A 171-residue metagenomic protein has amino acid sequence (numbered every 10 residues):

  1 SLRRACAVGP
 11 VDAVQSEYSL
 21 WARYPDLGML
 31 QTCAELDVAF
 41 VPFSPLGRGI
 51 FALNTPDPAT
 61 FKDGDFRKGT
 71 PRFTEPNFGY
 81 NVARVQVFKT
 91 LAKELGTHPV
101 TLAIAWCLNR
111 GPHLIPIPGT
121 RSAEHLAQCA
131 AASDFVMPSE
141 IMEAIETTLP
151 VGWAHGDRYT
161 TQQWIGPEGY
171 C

Functional and structural regions predicted by a protein language model:
S1-A5, C33, L126-C129: Hydrophobic packing residues within well-ordered alpha-helices of enzyme cores
S1-Y24, G28, A39: Glycine/proline-rich, positively charged, aromatic-decorated active-site loop/lid region on the catalytic face
G9-D12, L36-V38, F43, P112-L114: Short, well-ordered coil/turn segments that N-cap beta-strands
V14, C33, F40-F43, F88 (+3 more regions): Conserved, mostly hydrophobic/aromatic
Y18-A22, S44-F51, W106, R121-S122: Glycine-rich beta-alpha junction loops
P25-G64, H98: Aromatic-lined glycan-binding groove of carbohydrate-active enzymes
E35, D63-T90, E94, N109 (+2 more regions): Terminal-tail/helix-coil boundary detector
L114-H125: Glycine-rich phosphate-binding active-site loops on the catalytic face of alpha/beta enzymes
